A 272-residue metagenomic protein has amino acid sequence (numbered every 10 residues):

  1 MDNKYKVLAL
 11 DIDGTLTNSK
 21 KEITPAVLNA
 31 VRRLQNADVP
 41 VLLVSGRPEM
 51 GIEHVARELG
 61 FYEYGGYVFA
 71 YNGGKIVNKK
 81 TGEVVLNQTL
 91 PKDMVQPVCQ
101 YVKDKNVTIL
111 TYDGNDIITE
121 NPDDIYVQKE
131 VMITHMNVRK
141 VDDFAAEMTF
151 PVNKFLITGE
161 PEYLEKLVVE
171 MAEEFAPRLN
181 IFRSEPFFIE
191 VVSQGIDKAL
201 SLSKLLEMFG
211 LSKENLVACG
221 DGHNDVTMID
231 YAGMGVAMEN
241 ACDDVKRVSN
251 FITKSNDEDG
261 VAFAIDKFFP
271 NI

Functional and structural regions predicted by a protein language model:
D2-V7, T24, E190-I272: Mg2+-dependent phosphoryl-transfer enzymes with acidic/Ser/Thr/Gly-rich catalytic loops
K4-K20: Asp-based phosphoryl-transfer active-site loop
P25-Y126: Active-site phosphate-binding/coordination module
V27, I52-A56, L167, M171 (+3 more regions): Hydrophobic packing residues within well-ordered alpha-helices of enzyme cores
L34, S45, N72, F155 (+3 more regions): Residue-level signal for inorganic ion chemistry
D38-L42, G66, K154, E214-N215 (+1 more regions): Short active-site oxyanion
L59, Y64, N72, F175-P177 (+2 more regions): Short, structured coil segments at secondary-structure junctions
P97, Y101, K105-C219: Conserved acidic, metal-coordinating active-site core of Asp-based, Mg2+-dependent phosphoryl-transfer enzymes
